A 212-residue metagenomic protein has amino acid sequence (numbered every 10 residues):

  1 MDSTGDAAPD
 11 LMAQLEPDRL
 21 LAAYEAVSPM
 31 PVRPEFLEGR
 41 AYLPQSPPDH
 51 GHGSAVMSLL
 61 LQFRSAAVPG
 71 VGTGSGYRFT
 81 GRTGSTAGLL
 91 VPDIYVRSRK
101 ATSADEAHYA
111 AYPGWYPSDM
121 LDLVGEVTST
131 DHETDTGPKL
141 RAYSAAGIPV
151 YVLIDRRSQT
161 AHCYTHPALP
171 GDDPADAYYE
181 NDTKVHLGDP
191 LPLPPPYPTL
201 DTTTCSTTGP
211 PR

Functional and structural regions predicted by a protein language model:
M1-R212: Gly/Pro/Ser/Thr-rich low-complexity, intrinsically disordered segments predominantly at protein N-termini
